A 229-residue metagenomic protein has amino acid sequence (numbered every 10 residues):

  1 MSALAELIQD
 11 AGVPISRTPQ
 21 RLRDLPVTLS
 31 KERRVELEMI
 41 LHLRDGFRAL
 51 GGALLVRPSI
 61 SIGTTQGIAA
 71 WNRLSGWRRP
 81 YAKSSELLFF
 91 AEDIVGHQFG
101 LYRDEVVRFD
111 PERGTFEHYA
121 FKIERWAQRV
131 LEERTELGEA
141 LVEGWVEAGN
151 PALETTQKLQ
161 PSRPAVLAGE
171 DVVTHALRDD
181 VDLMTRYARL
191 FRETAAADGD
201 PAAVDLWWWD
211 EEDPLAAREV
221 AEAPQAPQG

Functional and structural regions predicted by a protein language model:
M1-L101, K158-G229: A surface-exposed partner-binding patch
L25, P58-T64, P111, A127 (+1 more regions): Short, surface-exposed, charged/polar-biased interaction segments
I62-I68, G114-T115, L131-R134, P151: Short alpha-helical interface elements
R78-Y81, V95-L101, R129-L141, E147-A152: Noncatalytic linker/hinge segments flanking ATPase motor cores
G100-R103, A120: Short conserved micro-motifs at the rims of enzyme active sites and ligand-binding pockets
V107-G144: Compact, glycine/acidic-enriched structural inserts
E136-G149, T155-P161, P201-W208: Short glycine-rich, low-complexity/disordered patches
